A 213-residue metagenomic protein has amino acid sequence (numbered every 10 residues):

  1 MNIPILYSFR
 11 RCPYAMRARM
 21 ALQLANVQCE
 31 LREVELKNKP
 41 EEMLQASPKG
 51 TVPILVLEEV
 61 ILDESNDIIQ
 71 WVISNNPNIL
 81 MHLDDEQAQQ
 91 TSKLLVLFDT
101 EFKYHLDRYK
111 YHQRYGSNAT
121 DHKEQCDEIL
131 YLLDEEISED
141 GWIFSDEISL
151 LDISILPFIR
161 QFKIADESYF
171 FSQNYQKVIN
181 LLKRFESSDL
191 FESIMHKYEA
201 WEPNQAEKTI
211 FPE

Functional and structural regions predicted by a protein language model:
M1-D127, D134, S138-E139, I143: GST-like domain detector, emphasizing the conserved glutathione-binding G-site in the N-terminal thioredoxin-like
A21, F170, S188-F191: A structural signal for the main folded, soluble domain(s) of proteins
L80-D84, Y169-N174: Structural helix-adjacent loops and short alpha-helical linkers that scaffold large soluble proteins
S117-T120, E167-Q173: Acidic, serine/threonine/proline-rich low-complexity intrinsically disordered regions
D121-C126, Q173-S187: Extended, well-ordered alpha-helical scaffold segments
Y131-E136, L156-I164, F185-E186: Catalytic cores of nucleotide-enabled group-transfer and carboxylate-activating enzymes in metabolic and assembly-line
I143-S168: GST superfamily/GST-like fold recognition
Y198-E213: Acidic/histidine-enriched, glycine/proline-rich intrinsically disordered or flexible terminal extensions
